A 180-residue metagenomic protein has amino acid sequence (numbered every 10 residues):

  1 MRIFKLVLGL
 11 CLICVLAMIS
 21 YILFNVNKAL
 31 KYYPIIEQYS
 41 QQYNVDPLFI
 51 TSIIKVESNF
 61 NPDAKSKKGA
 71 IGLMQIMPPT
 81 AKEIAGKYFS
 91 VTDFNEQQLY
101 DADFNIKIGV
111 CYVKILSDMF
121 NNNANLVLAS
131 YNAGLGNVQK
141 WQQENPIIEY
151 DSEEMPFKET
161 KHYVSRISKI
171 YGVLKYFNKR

Functional and structural regions predicted by a protein language model:
M1-L16: N-terminal Sec-pathway targeting helices
I19-R180: Catalytic glycan-binding domains that act on GlcNAc-containing polysaccharides
